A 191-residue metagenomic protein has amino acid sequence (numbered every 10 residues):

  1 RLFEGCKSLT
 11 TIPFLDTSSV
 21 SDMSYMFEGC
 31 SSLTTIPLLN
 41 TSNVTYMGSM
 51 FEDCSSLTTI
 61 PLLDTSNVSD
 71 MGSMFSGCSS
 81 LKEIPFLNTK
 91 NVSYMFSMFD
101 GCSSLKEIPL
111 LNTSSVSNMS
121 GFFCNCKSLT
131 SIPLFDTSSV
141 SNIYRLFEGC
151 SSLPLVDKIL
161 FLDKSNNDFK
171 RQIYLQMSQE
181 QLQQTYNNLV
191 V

Functional and structural regions predicted by a protein language model:
R1, S24-Y25, G48-S49, G72-S73 (+3 more regions): Register-specific detector for alpha-helical tandem repeat solenoids, activating on a conserved position within each
R1-K7: Short intrinsically disordered, low-complexity coil segments enriched in acidic
K7-S21, S31-T45, S55-S69, S79-S93 (+4 more regions): Structural signature of tandem-repeat unit edges
